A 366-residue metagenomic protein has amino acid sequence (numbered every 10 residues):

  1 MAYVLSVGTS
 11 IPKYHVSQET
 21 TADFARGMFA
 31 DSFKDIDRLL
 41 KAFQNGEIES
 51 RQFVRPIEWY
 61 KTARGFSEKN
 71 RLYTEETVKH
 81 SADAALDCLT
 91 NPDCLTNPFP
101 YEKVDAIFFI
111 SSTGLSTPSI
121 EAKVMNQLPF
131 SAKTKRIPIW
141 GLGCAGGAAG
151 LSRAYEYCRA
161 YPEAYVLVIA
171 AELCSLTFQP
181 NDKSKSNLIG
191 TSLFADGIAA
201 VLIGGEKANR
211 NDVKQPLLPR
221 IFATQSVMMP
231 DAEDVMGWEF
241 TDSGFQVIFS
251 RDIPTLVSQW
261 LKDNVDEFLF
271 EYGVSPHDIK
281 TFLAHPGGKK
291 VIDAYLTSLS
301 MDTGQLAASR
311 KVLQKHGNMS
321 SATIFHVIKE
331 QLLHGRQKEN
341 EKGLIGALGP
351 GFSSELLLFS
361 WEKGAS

Functional and structural regions predicted by a protein language model:
M1-A2, E102-D105, A132-K135, Y161-V166 (+6 more regions): Short coil/turn connectors at secondary-structure junctions
M1-E75, P180-Q259, D263, L348 (+1 more regions): Condensing-enzyme catalytic core mediating Claisen C-C bond formation in acyl metabolism
S6-G8, I110, W140, Y165-E172 (+2 more regions): Short beta-strand segments
H15-V16, P118-A122, A149-S152, T177-D182 (+2 more regions): Short acidic, glycine/serine/threonine-rich loops at helix termini
G46-K61, F66-I137, G141, P276-I292: Conserved beta-ketoacyl condensing-enzyme motif
E76-C94, I120, I198, L256-F270 (+1 more regions): Short, well-ordered amphipathic alpha-helical segments that serve as non-catalytic structural scaffolds within diverse
S112-T113, S131-K133, P138-R159, S258 (+2 more regions): Claisen-condensing/thiolase-fold acyl-transfer catalytic domains that form or cleave C-C bonds in fatty acid
L115-F130, I169-P180, E233-W238, I292-L306: Acidic-glycine-rich active-site phosphate/pyrophosphate-binding loop
